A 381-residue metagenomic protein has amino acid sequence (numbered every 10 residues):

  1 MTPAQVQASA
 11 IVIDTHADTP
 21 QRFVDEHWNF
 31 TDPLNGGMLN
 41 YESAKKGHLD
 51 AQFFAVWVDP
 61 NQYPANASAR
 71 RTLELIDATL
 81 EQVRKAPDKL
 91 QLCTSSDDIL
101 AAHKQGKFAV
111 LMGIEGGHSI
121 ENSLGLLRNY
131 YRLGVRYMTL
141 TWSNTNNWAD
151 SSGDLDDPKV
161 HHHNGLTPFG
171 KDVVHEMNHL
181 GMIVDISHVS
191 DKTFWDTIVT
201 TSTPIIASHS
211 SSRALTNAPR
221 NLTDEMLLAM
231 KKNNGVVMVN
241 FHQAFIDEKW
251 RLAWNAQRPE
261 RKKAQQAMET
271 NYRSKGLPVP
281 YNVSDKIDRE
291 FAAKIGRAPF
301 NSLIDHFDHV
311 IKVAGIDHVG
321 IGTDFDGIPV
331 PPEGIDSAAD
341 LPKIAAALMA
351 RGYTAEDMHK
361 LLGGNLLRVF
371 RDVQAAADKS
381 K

Functional and structural regions predicted by a protein language model:
M1-H161, N217-K381: N-terminal hydrophobic targeting/anchoring segments and the immediately downstream early-domain regions of hydrolases
E121, R132-I206, S211-R220: Divalent metal-binding pocket/active-site signature
